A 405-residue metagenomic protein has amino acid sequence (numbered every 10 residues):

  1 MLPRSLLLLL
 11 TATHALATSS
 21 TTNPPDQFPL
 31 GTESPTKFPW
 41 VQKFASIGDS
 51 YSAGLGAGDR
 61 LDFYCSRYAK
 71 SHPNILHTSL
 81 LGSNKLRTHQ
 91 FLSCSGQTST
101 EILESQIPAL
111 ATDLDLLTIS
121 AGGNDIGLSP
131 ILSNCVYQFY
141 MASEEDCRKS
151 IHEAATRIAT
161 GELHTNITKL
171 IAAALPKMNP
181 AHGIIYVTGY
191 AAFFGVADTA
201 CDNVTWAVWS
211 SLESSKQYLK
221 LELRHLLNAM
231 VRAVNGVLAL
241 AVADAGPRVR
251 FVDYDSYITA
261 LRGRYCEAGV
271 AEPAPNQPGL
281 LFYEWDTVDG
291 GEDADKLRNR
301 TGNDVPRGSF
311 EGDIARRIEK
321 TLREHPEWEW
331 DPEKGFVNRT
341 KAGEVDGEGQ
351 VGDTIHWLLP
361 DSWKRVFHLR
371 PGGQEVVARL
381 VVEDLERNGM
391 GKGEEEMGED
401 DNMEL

Functional and structural regions predicted by a protein language model:
M1-S20: Fungal secretory targeting signals
N23-L92, V136-A142, R370, E375-V376: Serine-esterase "nucleophile elbow" of acetyl-processing enzymes
D26-K43, I102-L117, T168-I184, V382: Short amphipathic alpha-helices and their capping/turn segments at secondary-structure boundaries
K43-L55, T88-S93, D115-S120, D125-L128 (+3 more regions): Structural recognition of the beta-strand scaffold that forms the well-ordered cores of secreted hydrolase catalytic
H77-R87, T165-I184, E222-D253: A structural motif corresponding to the C-terminal end of an alpha-helix and its immediate exit/capping segment
E101-I158, Y190-V204, P360-D361: Oxyanion-hole/transition-state-stabilizing segment in secreted/luminal serine hydrolases and related acyltransferases
D146-N166, Y218-L227: Surface-exposed cleft-lining segments at the edges of enzyme active sites
G195-R232, A239-F367: Mobile gating loops/cap/lid regions near enzyme active sites that modulate substrate access
